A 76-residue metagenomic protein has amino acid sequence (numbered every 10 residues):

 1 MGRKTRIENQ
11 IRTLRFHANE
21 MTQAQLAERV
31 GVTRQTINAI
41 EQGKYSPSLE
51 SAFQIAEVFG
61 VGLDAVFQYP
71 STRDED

Functional and structural regions predicted by a protein language model:
M1, E57, F67-D76: Short, charged recognition helix plus adjacent turn of helix-turn-helix-like nucleic-acid-binding domains
M1-N19: A short, Lys/Arg-rich alpha-helix, primarily the initiator
N9, E20-M21, P47-E50: Residue-level signal for the short linker/turn that defines the boundary of a DNA-recognition helix
R12-T13, A24, F53: Residues within the helices of the helix-turn-helix
F16-H17, E28, E57: Alpha-helical residues within the helix-turn-helix
E20-A39: Short alpha-helical DNA-recognition segment
E50-A65: DNA major-groove recognition helix of helix-turn-helix/homeodomain DNA-binding modules
